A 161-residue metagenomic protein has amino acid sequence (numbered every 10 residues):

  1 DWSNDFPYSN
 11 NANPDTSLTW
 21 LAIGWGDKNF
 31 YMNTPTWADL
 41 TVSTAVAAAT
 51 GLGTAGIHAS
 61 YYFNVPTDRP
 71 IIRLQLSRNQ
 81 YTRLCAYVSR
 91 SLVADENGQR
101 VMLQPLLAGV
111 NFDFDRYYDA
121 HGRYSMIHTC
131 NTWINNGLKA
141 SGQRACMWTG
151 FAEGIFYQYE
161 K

Functional and structural regions predicted by a protein language model:
D1-Q75: Glycine-rich catalytic cores of cysteine/serine-nucleophile enzymes that process amide/ester linkages in cell-envelope
N13-D15, V46-T50, Y81-C85, G98-V101 (+1 more regions): Glycine-rich loops and low-complexity Gly/Arg-rich segments that provide flexible linkers or classic glycine-based
P35-W37, P70, Y81, C85-E96: Acidic/polar, low-complexity extended loops/arms that serve as protein-protein interfaces in large oligomeric shells
I57-A59, V65, A86, R90 (+1 more regions): Mature, folded catalytic cores of secreted/periplasmic enzymes
P66-S77, R116-S125: Second-shell loop/turn segments in exported
R73, S77-Q80, T149-F151: General structural signal for secondary-structure boundaries
Q80-L84, C130-W133: Stable alpha-helical elements in mature extracytoplasmic
R90-K161: Activation targets extended, charge/polar-rich intrinsically disordered C-terminal tails
